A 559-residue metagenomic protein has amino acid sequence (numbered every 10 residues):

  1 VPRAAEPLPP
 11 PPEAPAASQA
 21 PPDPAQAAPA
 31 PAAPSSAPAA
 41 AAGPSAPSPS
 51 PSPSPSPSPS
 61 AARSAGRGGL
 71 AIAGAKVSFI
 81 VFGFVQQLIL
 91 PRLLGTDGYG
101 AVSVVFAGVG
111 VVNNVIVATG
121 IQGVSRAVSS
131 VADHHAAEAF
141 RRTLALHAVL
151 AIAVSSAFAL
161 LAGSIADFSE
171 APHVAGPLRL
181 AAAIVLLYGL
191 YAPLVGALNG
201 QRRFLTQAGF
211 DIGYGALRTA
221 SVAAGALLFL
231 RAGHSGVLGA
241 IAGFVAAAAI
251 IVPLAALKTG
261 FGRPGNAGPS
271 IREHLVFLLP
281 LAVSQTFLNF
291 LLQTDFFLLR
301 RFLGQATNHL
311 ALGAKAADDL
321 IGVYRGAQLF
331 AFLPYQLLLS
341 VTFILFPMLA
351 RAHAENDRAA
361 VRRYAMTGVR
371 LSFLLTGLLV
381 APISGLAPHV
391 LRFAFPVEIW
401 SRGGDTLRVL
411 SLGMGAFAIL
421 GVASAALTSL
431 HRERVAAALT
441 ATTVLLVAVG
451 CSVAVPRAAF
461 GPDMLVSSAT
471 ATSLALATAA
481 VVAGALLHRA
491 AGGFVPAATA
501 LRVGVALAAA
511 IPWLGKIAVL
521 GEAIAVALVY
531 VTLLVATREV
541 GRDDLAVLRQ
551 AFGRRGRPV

Functional and structural regions predicted by a protein language model:
P2-D23, A27-P49, P53-P59, P496-A500 (+1 more regions): Membrane-proximal transmembrane or re-entrant/amphipathic helices at the cytosolic face
P7-P9, P15, A28, A37-P38 (+10 more regions): Interhelical loop/hinge segments that connect adjacent transmembrane helices in multipass membrane
A61-Q122, L150-A159, R179, I184-V185 (+3 more regions): Signature of the first transmembrane helix
R67-F84, A240-A247, I251, A255 (+4 more regions): Transmembrane helical elements of multi-pass membrane transporters/channels
Q86-L88, G100-V117, I184, D318-L338 (+2 more regions): Alpha-helical transmembrane segments of polytopic membrane transporters and translocases
I116-D133, G200, A327, A331-V369 (+1 more regions): Helix-loop junctions and terminal segments of transmembrane helices in multi-pass membrane transport/translocation
A162-A181, D318, M366, I383-G415 (+1 more regions): Interfacial segments at transmembrane-helix termini and the short loops linking adjacent helices
G176-R179, A208-F261, F277, L291 (+3 more regions): Hydrophobic alpha-helical transmembrane segments
